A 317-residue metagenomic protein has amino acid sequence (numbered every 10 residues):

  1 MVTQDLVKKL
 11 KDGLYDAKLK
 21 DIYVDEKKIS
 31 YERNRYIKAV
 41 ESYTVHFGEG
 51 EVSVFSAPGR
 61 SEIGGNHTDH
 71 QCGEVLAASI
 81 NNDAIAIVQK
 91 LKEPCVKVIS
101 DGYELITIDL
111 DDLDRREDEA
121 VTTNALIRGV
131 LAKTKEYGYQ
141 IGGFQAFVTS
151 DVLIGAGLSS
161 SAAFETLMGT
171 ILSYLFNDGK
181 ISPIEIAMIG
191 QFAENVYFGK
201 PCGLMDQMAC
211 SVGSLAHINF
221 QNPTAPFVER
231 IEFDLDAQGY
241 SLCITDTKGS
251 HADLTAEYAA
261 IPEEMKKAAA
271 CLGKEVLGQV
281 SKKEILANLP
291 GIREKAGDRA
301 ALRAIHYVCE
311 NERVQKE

Functional and structural regions predicted by a protein language model:
M1-R60, I85, Q89-A120, H217-E317: C-terminal nucleotide
S56-S61, G65-C72, D151-L167: Glycine/serine-rich anion-binding loops at beta->alpha junctions that coordinate negatively charged ligand groups
C72-K92, V212: Structural signature of FAD isoalloxazine-binding scaffolds in flavoprotein oxidoreductases
S79-N81, L158-D178: DPxDG-like acidic metal-binding loop motif
D118-V152, K282, R313-V314: Helix-rich "cap/lid" substructures immediately adjacent to catalytic or cofactor-binding pockets
E136-F144, L172-I186: Phosphate-handling active-site elements
D178-F227, I231: Alpha/beta catalytic cores of group-transfer enzymes, especially the acyltransferase/condensing modules of polyketide
